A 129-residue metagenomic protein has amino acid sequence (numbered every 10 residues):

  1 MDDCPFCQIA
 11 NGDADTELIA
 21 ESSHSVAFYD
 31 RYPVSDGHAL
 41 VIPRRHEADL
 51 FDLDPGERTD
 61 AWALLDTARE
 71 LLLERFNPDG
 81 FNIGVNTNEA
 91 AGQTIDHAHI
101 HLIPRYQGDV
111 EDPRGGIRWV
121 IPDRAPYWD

Functional and structural regions predicted by a protein language model:
M1-D129: HIT superfamily nucleotide-processing domains
